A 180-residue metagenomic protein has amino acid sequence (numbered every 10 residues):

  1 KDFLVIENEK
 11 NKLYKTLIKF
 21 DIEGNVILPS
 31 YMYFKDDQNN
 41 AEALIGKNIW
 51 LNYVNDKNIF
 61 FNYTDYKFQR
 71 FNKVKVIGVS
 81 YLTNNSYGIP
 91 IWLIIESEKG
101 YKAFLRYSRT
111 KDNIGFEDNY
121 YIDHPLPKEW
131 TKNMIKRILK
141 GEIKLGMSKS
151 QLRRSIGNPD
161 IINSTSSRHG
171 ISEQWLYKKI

Functional and structural regions predicted by a protein language model:
K1, N39-Y66: Short coil-to-beta transition motif at edge beta-strands of beta-rich domains
K1-F3, Y63-N84: Conserved beta-strand/loop element in small beta-rich adapter and peptidoglycan-binding domains
D2-K15, T83-Y101: Basic/aromatic-rich interaction segments and small domains that mediate binding to polyanionic partners
N8-K10, I18-F20, N55, G78-S80 (+5 more regions): A mature extracytoplasmic/lumenal domain signature
K10-N39, E96-W130: Boundary regions of SH3-family modules and the immediately adjacent low-complexity/disordered segments in eukaryotic
F34-K35, G46, N72-Y81, R109-T110: Non-cytosolic coordination micro-motifs
K47, I122-L139: Short, compositionally biased strand/turn segments that nucleate or flank brief secondary-structure elements
L82-G88, W92, N133, R137-I180: A cross-family detector of function-defining hotspots
